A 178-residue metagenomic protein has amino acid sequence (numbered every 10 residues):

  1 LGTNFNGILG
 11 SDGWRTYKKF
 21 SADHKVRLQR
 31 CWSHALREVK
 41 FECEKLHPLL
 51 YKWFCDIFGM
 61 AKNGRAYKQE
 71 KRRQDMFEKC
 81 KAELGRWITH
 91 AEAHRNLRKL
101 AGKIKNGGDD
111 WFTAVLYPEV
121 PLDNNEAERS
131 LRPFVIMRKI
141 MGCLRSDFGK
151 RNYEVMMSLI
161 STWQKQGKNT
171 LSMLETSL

Functional and structural regions predicted by a protein language model:
L1-L178: Catalytic center-proximal scaffold of phosphoryl-transfer enzymes
